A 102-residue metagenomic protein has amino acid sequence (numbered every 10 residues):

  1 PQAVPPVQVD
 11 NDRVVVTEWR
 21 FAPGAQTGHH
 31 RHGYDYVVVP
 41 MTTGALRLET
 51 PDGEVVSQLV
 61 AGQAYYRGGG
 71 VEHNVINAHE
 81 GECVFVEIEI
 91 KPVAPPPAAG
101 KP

Functional and structural regions predicted by a protein language model:
P1-R13, A99: Short N-terminal segments immediately surrounding and downstream of signal-peptide cleavage
V9-Q26: Extracytoplasmic/periplasm-facing segments of secreted or lipoprotein envelope proteins
A22-A25, D52, V71: N-terminal post-signal-peptidase region of extra-cytosolic proteins
T27-H29, R47-L48, E72-H79: Short beta-strand His + acidic residue motifs that chelate non-heme Fe in jelly-roll/DSBH and cupin folds
R31-R47: Short, conserved beta-strand element in jelly-roll/cupin
G53-G70: Short acidic-glycine-tyrosine-enriched beta hairpin
G70-V93: Ligand-binding loop in jelly-roll beta-barrel domains
